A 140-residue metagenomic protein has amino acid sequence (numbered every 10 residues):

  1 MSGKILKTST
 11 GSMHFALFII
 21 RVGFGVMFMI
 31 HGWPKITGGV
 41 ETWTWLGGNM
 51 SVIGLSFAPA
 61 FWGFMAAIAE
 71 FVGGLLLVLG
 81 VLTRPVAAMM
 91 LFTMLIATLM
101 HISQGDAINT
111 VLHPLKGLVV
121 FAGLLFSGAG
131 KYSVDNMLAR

Functional and structural regions predicted by a protein language model:
M1-G38, S56-I68, V72, V78-R140: Extended, low-polarity transmembrane helix blocks
W43-A58: Perimembrane loop-to-helix junctions flanking transmembrane segments
